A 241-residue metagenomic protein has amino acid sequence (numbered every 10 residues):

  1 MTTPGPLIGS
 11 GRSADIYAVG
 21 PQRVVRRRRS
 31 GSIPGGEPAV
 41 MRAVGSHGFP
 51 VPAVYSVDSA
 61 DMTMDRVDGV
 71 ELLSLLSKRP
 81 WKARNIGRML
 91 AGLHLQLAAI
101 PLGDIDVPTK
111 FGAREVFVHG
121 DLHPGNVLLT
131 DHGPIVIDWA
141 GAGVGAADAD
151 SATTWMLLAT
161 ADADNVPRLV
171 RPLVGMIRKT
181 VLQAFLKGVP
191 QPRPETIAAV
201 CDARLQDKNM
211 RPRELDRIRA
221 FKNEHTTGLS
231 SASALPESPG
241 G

Functional and structural regions predicted by a protein language model:
T3-P38, R42: ATP-binding glycine-rich loop module of kinase domains
A18-R23, L129-I135: Active-site beta-strand-loop-beta-strand hairpin of nuclease catalytic cores that positions key catalytic residues
G45-P50, L73-K110, F117-G125, T130 (+1 more regions): Conserved kinase catalytic-core helix
P52-V57: Conserved beta3 strand of the protein kinase N-lobe
S59, M156-G241: Helix-rich C-terminal or lid/interface subdomains of diverse kinases
S59-E71: Conserved short submotifs of the Hanks-type protein kinase catalytic core that shape the nucleotide-binding pocket
A60, R114-V116: Residues on conserved beta-strands of the protein kinase catalytic domain
G133-P172: Active-site Asp-x-Gly
